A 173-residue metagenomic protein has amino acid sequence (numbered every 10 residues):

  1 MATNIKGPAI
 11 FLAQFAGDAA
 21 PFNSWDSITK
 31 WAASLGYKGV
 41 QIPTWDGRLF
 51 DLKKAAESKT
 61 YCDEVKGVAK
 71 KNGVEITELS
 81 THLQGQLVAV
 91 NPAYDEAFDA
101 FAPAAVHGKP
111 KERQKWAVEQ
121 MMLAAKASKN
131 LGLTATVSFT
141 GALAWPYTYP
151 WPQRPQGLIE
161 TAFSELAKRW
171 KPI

Functional and structural regions predicted by a protein language model:
A2-S24: Boundary/entry segment of secreted carbohydrate-active catalytic domains
I5-P8, K30-Y37: A short, Lys/Arg-enriched amphipathic alpha-helix followed by its capping loop at the start of a domain
P21-D26, K53-G67, K115-Q120: Aromatic- and glycine-enriched glycan-recognition loops and surfaces that form the carbohydrate-binding subsites
D26, W31, K71-E75, Q86-I173: Active-site acidic/histidine proton-transfer and metal-coordination neighborhood in alpha/beta enzyme cores
L35, P43, N130-L131: Structural motif
Q41, E78-S80, V137: Conserved beta-strand positions in the central sheet of alpha/beta enzyme cores
Q41-G67, G85, T140-T148: Glycine-rich, proline-tolerant flexible connector loops at the mouths of alpha/beta enzymes
